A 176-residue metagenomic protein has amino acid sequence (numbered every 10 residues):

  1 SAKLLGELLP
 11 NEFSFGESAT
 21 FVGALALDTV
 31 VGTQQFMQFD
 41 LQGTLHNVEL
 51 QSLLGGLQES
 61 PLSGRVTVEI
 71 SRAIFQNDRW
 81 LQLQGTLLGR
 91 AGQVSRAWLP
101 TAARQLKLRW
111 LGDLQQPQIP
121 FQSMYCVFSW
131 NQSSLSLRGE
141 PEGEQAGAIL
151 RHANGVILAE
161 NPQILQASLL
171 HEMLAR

Functional and structural regions predicted by a protein language model:
S1-Q118, M124-R176: Membrane-proximal interfacial segments on either side of biological membranes
